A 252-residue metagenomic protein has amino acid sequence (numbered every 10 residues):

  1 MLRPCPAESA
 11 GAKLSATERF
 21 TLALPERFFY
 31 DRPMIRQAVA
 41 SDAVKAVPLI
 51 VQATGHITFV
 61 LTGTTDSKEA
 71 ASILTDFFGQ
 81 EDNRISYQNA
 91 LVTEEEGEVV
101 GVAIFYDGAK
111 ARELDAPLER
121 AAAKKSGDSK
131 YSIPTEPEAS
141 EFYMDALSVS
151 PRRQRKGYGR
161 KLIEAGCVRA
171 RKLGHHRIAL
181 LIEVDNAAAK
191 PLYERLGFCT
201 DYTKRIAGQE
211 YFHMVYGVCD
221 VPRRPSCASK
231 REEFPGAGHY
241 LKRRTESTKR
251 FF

Functional and structural regions predicted by a protein language model:
M34-P48, H56-V60: A short beta-loop-alpha structural element at the N-terminal edge of CoA-dependent acyl/N-acetyltransferase catalytic
G55-F78, N89, A123-K125: Conserved GNAT-fold acetyl-CoA-binding loop/helix
G79-V92, A109-E113, Y143: A short helix-loop-beta-strand connector motif used in the catalytic cores of GNAT acetyltransferases and, in some
V92, E98-D107, Y143, S148: Conserved beta-strand in the GNAT
D107-F142: Conserved acyl-donor/pantetheine-binding loop and adjacent beta-alpha core of acyl/acetyltransferases and related
F142, A170-L181: Conserved GNAT acetyl-CoA-binding A-motif
D145-Q154, L180-A189, I206-Y211, G217: Conserved beta-strand-loop-alpha-helix junction that forms the acyl-donor binding cleft
R155-V168, P191-R195: Conserved acetyl-CoA-binding loop-helix of GNAT-fold acetyltransferases
